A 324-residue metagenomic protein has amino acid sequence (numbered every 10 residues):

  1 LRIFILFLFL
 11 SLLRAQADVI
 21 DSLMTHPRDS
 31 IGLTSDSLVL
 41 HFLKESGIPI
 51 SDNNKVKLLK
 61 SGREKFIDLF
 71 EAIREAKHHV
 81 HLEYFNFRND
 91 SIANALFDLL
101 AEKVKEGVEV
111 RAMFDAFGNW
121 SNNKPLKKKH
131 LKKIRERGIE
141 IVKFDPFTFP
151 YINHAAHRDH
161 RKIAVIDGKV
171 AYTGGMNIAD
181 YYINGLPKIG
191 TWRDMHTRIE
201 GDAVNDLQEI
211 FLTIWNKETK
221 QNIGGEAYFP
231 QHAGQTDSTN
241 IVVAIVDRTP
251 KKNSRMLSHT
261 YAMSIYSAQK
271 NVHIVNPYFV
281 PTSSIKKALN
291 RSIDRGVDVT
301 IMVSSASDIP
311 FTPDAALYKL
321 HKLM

Functional and structural regions predicted by a protein language model:
I3, L13-M324: Charged, low-complexity intrinsically disordered terminal segments
L6-L10: Hydrophobic helical h-region of N-terminal Sec-dependent signal peptides in bacterial secretory/periplasmic proteins
